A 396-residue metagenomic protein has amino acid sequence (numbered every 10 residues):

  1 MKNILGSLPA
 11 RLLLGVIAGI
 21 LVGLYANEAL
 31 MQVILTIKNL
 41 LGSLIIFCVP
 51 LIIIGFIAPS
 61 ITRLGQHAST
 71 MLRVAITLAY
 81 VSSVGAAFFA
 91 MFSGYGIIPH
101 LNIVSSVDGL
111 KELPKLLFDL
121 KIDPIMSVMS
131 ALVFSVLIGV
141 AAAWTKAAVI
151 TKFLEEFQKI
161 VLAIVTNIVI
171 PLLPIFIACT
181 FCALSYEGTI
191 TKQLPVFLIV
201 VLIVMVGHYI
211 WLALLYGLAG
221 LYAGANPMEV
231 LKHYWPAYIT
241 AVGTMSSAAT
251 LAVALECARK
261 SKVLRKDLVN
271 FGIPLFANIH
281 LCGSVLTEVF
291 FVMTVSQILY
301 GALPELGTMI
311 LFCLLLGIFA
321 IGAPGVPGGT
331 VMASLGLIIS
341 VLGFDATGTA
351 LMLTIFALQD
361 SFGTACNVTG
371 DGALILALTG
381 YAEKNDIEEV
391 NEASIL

Functional and structural regions predicted by a protein language model:
K2-A26, N39-C48, R73-E229, E388-L396: Signature of multi-pass transmembrane helix bundles
N27-E28, I61-T70, A143-A148, E156 (+6 more regions): Juxtamembrane helix-boundary/capping and inter-helix hinge elements in multi-pass membrane proteins
Q32-I46, K152-N167, K232-T240, E256-V263 (+2 more regions): Short amphipathic alpha-helical coupling elements at transmembrane boundaries
L40, L44, I57-A58, A75-Y80 (+9 more regions): Transmembrane helix-bundle signature of multi-pass membrane transporters/permeases
S69-A75, A163, N167-I170, S261-A277 (+3 more regions): Membrane-interface alpha-helices at helix entry/exit sites of multi-pass transporters
V81-S106, I203-T240, S246-T250, G283 (+4 more regions): Transmembrane alpha-helices that form the ion-translocation and gating core of multi-pass ion transport proteins
N102, F290-L396: Transmembrane alpha-helical segments and their short flanking loops that form helix-hairpins/helix-helix interfaces
K232-V289, G317-V331, I355-L358, F362-A377: Alpha-helical membrane segments and immediately flanking helix-loop junctions that form or couple to the substrate/ion
